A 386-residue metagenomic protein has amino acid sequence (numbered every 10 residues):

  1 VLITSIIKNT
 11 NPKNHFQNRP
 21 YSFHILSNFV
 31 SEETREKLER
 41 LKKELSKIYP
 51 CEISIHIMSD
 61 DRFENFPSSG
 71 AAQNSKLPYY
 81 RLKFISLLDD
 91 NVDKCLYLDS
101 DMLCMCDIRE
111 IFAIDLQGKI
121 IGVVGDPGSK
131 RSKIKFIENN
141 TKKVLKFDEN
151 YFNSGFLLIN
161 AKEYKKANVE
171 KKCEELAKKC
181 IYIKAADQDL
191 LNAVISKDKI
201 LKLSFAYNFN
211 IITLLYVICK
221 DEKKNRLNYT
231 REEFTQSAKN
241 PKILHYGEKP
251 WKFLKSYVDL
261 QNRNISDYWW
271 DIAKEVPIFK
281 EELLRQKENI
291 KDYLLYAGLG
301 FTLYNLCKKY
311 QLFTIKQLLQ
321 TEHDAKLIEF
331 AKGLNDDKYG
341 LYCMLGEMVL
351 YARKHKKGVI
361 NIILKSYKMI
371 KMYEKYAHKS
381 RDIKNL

Functional and structural regions predicted by a protein language model:
V1-F16: Histidine-anchored nucleotide/phosphate-binding helix
I6, S22-I25, L244: Hydrophobic targeting segments
R19-F29, V123-G125: Short internal beta-strands
T34-L87: Active-site-proximal specificity loops/subdomain of glycosyltransferases
C95: Short aromatic/hydrophobic "clamp" motif used to bind/position activated sugar donors
M102-I137: Conserved donor-nucleotide/metal-binding helix-loop-beta segment in metal-dependent transferases, i.e., the alpha-helix
S154, I159-L319: A glycosyltransferase accessory/donor-loop signature
E275-L386: Boundary detector for helix-to-coil junctions that initiate low-complexity/charged tails
